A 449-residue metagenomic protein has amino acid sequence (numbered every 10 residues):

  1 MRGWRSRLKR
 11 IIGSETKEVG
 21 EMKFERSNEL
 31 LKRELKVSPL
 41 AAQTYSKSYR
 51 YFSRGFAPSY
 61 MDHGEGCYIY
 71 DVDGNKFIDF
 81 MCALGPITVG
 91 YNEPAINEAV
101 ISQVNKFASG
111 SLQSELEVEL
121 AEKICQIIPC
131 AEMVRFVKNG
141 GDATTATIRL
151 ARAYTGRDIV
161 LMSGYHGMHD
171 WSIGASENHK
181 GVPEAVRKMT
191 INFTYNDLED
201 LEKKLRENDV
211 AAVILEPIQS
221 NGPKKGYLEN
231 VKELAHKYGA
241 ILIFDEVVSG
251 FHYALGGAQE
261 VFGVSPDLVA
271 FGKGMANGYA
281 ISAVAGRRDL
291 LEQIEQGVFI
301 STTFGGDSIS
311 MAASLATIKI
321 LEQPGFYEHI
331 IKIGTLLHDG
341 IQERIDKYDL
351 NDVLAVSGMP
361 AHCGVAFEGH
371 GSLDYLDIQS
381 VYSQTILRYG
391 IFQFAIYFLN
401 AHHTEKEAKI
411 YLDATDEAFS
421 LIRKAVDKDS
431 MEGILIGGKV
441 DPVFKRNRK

Functional and structural regions predicted by a protein language model:
M22-H63: Active-site-adjacent loop/helix segments that line or gate small-molecule/cofactor pockets in enzymes
K76-Y154: Glycine-rich loop-to-alpha-helix module at the N-terminal edge of alpha/beta enzyme cores
E119-A212, T335: PLP-dependent aspartate aminotransferase-fold enzymes
K203, L215-I241: Active-site core of PLP-dependent enzymes with the aminotransferase class I/II
G263-Q293, G306-A313: Active-site PLP attachment segment
K319-D339, S372: Structural signature of PLP-dependent enzymes
E322-P324, R388-K449: PLP-dependent enzyme catalytic core of the Aspartate aminotransferase-like
T335-H338, Y348-Y382, G433-K449: Conserved PLP-binding catalytic core of the aspartate aminotransferase-like
